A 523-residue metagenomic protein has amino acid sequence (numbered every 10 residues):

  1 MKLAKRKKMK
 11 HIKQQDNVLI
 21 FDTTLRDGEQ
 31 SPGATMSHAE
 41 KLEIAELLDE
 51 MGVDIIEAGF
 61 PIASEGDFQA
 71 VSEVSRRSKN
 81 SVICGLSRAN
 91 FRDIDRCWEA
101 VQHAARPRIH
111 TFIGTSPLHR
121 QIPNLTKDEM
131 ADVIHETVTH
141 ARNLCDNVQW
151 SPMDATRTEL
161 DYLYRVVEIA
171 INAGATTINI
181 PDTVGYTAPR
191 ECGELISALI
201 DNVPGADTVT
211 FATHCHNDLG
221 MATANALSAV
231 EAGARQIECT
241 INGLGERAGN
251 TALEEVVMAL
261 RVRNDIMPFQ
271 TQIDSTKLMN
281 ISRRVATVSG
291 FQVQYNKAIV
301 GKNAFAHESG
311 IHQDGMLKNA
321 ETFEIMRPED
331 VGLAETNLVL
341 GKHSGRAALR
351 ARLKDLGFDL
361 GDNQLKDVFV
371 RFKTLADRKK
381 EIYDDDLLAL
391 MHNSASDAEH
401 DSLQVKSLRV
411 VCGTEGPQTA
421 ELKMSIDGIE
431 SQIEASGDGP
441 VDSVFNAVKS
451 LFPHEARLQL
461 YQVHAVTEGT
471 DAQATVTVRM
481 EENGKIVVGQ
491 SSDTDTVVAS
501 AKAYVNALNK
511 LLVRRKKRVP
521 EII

Functional and structural regions predicted by a protein language model:
K2-N90, N337-L340, S344-R346, R350: N-terminal capping/small domains of soluble enzymes
K5-V18, D22-T24, M258, N264-E434 (+1 more regions): A mid-to-C-terminal "edge-of-domain" accessory segment
V18-I20, Q30-I55, F68-R77, F91-F211 (+2 more regions): Alpha/beta enzyme core
Q30, T35, K41-I44, E381-A499: Non-catalytic terminal/interface segments that mediate subunit docking, oligomerization, and allosteric communication
M51, R77, A100, A104 (+13 more regions): Change "in soluble alpha/beta enzymes" to "in soluble alpha/beta proteins
N80, P181-T183, E238-E246, V262-T271 (+3 more regions): Short beta-alpha connecting loops at secondary-structure transitions that line or flank enzyme active sites
T187, G193-K318: Catalytic alpha/beta core domains of metabolic enzymes, predominantly
I486-V488, S492-E521: Mixed-charge, glycine-accented linear interaction segment located at domain edges/termini
